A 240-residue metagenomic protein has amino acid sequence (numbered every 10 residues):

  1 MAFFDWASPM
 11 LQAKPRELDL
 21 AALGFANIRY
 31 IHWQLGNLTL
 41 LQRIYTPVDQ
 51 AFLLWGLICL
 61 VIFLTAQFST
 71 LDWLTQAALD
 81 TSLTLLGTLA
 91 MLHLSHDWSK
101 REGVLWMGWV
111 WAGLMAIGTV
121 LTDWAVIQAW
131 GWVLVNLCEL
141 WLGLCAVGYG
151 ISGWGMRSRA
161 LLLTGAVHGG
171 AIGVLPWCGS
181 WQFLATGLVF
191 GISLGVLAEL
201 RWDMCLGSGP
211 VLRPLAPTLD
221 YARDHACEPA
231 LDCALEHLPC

Functional and structural regions predicted by a protein language model:
M1-V48: N-terminal juxtamembrane cytosolic/stromal segments of multi-pass membrane proteins
A2-R16, T84-K100, D220, A230-C240: Charged, low-complexity, intrinsically disordered terminal regions
L40-V120: Selected alpha-helical membrane-embedding segments in polytopic membrane proteins
Q42-F52, W132-V135, E139, G155-S158 (+2 more regions): Membrane-water interface of alpha-helical transmembrane segments
Q67-D80, A125-L137, W177-T186: Membrane-helix interface and helix-disruption motif detector
A77-L86, N136-G143, V167, F183-G195: Hydrophobic core segments of alpha-helical transmembrane domains in multi-pass membrane proteins
V104-G165: Membrane-proximal helix-loop-helix units in multi-pass membrane proteins
G148-C240: Terminal transmembrane helical module of multi-pass membrane proteins
